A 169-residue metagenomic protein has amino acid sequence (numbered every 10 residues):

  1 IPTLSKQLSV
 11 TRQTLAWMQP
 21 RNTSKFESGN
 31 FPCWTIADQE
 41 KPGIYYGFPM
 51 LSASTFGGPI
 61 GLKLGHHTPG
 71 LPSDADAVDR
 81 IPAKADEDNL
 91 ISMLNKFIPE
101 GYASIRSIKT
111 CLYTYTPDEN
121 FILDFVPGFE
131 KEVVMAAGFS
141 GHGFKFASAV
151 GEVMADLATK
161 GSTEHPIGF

Functional and structural regions predicted by a protein language model:
I1-K131: Active-site substrate-recognition segment that forms the wall of the catalytic cavity or substrate channel
P127-F169: C-terminal lid/capping helical subdomain adjacent to the catalytic/cofactor pocket in oxidative enzymes
